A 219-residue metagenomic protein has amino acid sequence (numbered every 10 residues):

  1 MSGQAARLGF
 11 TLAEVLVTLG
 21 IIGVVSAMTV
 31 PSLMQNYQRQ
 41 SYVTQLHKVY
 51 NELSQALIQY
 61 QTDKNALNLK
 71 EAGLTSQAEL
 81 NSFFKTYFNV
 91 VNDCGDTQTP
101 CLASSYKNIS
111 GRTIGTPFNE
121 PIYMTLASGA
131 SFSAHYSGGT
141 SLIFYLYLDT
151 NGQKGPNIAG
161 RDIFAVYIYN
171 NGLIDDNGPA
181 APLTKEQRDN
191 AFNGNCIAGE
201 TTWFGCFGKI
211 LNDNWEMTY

Functional and structural regions predicted by a protein language model:
M1-S2: Long, low-complexity intrinsically disordered regions enriched in Ser/Thr, Asp/Glu, Pro/Gly
A6-Q38, Q45: N-terminal single-pass transmembrane signal-anchor helix
T11-A13, V17, G23, L57 (+2 more regions): Contiguous, often N-terminal, cationic amphipathic patches that form binding interfaces
Q35, L67, Q153-G155: Generic "edge-of-domain/loop-turn" microfeature
Q38-L69, L74-L80: Membrane-proximal N-terminal amphipathic helix
Q77-Y219: Intrinsically disordered, low-complexity regions enriched in Pro/Ser/Thr/Gly and acidic residues
